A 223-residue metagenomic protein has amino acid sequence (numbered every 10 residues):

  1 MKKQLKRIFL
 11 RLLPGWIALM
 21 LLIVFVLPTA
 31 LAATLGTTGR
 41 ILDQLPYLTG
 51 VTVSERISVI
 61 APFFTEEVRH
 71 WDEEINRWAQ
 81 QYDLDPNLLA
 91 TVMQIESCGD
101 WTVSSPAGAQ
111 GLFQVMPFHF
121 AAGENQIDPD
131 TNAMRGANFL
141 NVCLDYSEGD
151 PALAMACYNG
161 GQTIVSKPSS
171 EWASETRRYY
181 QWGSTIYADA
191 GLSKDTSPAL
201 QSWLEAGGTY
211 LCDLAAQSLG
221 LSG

Functional and structural regions predicted by a protein language model:
M1-V24: N-terminal Sec-pathway targeting helices
L22-A33: Hydrophobic alpha-helical membrane-insertion segments, chiefly the h-region of N-terminal signal peptides
A32-G99, P129-T131, A137, K194: Export/targeting segments at the very N-terminus of extracytoplasmic proteins
N87-T91, V103, Y146-C157, K194-S197: Surface-exposed patches in mature extracellular/periplasmic domains of secreted proteins
Q94-S97, M116, F139, G149-E175 (+2 more regions): Acidic helix/loop microenvironments that form the catalytic cleft of cell-wall polysaccharide enzymes
S104-E124, R135-N138, Y180-G183: Substrate-binding/active-site groove segments that recognize and process beta-1,4-linked N-acetyl-hexosamine
G183-Q201: A cross-kingdom feature marking charged/low-complexity
A199-G223: Low-complexity, Gly/Ser/Thr/Pro-rich intrinsically disordered linker/tail segments
